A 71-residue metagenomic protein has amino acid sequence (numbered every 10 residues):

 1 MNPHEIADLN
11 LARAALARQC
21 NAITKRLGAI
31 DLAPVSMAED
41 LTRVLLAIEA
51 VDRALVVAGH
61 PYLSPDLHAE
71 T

Functional and structural regions predicted by a protein language model:
M1-A17: Short, charge/polar-rich alpha-helical segments
G28-H68: Short, charge-rich amphipathic interface segments used for partner binding and complex assembly
